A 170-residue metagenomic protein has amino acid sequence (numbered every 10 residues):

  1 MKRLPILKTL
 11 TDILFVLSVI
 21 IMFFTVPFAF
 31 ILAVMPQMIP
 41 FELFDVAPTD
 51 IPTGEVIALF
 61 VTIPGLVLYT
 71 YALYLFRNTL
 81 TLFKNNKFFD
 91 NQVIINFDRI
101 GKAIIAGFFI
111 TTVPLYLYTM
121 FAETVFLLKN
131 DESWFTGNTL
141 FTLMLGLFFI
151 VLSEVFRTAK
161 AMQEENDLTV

Functional and structural regions predicted by a protein language model:
K2-F23, D98-G101: Alpha-helical transmembrane segments and their helix-start/interface "positive-inside/aromatic belt" motifs in integral
F23, P27, T70-R77, I110 (+2 more regions): Alpha-helical transmembrane segments of polytopic integral membrane proteins, especially the permease/helical cores
P27-E42, L117-A122: Membrane-helix interface motif
Q37-G54: Perimembrane loop-to-helix junctions flanking transmembrane segments
Y69-D90: Membrane-helix interface/capping segments
Q92-T119: Hydrophobic alpha-helical transmembrane segments of integral membrane proteins
N130-F148: Individual transmembrane alpha-helices with interfacial aromatic-anchor signatures
E164-V170: Short cytosolic juxtamembrane segments of multi-pass membrane proteins
